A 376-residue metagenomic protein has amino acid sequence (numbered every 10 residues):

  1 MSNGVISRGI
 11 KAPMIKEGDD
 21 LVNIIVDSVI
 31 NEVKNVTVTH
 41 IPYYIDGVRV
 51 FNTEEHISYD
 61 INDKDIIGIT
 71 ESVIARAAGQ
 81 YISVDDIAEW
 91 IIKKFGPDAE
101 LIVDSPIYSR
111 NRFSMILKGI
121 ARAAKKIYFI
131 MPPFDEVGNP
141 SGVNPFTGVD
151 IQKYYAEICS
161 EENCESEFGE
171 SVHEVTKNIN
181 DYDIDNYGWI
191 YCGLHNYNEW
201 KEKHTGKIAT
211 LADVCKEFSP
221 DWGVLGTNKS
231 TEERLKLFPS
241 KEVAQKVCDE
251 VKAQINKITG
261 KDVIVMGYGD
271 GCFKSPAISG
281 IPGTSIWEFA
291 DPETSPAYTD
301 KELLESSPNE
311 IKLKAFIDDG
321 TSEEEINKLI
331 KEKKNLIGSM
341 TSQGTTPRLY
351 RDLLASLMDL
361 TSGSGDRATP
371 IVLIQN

Functional and structural regions predicted by a protein language model:
N3-D63, S72-N376: Conserved mixed alpha/beta catalytic, RNA-binding, or beta-rich assembly cores of soluble enzyme, regulatory
